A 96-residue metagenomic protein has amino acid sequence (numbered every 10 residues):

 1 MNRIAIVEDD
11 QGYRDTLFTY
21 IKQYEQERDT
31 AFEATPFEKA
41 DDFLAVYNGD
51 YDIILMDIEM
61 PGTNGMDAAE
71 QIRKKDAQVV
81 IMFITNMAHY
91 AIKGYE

Functional and structural regions predicted by a protein language model:
M1-R3: Non-catalytic signal-transmission and effector/linker regions of two-component phosphorelay proteins
E8: Conserved acidic carboxylate
Q11, D41, A88: Short, glycine/serine-rich, charged loops/turns that create anion-binding and catalytic segments at active sites
Q11-T35: Two-component/phosphorelay signaling modules centered on CheY-like receiver
T35-F37, F83-I84: Short, hydrophobic beta-strand segments that form beta-sheet elements in well-ordered domains
P36-D42, G65: Helix N-cap/capping motif at the beta->alpha junctions
A45, Y51-E96: CheY-like receiver
